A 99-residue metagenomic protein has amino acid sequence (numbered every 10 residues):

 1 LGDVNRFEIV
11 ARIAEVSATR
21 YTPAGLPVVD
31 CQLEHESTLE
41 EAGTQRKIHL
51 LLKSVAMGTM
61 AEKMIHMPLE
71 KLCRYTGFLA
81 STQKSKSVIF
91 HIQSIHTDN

Functional and structural regions predicted by a protein language model:
L1-N99: Single-stranded nucleic acid-binding surfaces, predominantly the OB-fold ssDNA-binding core
